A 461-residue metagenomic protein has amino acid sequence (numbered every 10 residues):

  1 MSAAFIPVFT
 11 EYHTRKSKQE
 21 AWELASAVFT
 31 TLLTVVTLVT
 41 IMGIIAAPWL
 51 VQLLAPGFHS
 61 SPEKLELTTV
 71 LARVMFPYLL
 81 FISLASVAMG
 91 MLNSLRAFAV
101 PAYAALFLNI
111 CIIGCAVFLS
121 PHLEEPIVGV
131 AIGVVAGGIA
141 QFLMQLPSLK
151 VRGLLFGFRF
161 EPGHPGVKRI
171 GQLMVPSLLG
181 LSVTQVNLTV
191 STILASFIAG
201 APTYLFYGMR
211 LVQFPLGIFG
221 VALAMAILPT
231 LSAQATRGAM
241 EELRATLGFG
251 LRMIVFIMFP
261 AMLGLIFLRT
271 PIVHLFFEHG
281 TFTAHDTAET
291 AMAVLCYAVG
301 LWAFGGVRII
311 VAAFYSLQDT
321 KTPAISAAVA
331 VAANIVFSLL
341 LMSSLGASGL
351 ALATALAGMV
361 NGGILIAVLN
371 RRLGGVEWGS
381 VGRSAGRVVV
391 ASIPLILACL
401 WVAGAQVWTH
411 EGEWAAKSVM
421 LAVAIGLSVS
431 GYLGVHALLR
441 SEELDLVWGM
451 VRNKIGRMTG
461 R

Functional and structural regions predicted by a protein language model:
M1-R461: Membrane-embedded alpha-helical bundles of multi-pass transporters/translocases, especially carrier/permease families
